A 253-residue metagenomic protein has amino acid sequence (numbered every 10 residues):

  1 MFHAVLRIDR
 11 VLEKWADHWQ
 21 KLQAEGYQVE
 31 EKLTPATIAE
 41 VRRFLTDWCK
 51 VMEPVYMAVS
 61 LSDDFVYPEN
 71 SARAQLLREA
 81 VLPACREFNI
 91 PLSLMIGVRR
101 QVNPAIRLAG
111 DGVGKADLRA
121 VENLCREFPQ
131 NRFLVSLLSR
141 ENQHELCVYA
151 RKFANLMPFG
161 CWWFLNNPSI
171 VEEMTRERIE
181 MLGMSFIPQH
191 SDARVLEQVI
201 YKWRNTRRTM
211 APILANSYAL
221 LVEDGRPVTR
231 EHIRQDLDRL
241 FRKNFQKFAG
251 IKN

Functional and structural regions predicted by a protein language model:
M1-E30: A contiguous, mid-domain pocket- or channel-lining segment that forms the substrate-recognition surface
A4-D9, F159-P168, Q189-R194, L221-R234: A generic structural motif
V5-E13, S62-D64, G97-Q101, L138-R140 (+2 more regions): Active-site beta-loop-alpha junctions enriched in small/polar residues
L22-V135, E141-L156, I170-P188, T206 (+1 more regions): Histidine/acidic residue-rich metal-binding segments in metalloenzymes
M95, D192, F245: Conserved, mostly hydrophobic/aromatic
N142, M184-S185, Y201-N253: Mid-to-C-terminal alpha-helical segments outside catalytic/metal-binding sites
L196-V199: Short active-site-adjacent structural elements
